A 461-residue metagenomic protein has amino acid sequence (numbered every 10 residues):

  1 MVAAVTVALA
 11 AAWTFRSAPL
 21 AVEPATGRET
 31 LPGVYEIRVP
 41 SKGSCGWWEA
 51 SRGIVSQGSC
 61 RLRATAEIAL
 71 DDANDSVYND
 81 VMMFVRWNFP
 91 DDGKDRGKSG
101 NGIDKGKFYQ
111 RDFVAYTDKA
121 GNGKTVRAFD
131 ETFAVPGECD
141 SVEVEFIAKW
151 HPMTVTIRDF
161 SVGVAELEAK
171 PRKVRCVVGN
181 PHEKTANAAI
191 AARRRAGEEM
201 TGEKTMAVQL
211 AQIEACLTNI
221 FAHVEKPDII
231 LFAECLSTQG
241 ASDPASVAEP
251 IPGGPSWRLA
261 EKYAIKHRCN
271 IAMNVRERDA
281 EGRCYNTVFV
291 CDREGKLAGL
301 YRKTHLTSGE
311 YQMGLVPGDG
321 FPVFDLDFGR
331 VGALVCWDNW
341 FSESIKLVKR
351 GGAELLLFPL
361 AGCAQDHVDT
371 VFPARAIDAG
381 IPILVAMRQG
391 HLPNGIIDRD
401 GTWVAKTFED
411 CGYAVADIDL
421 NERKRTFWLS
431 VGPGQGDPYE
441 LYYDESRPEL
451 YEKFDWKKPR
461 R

Functional and structural regions predicted by a protein language model:
V7-K170: Extracellular and organelle-lumenal recognition/adhesion modules and their flexible linkers in secreted
K107, T287, G299-R302, K406 (+1 more regions): Residue-level detector of high-confidence beta-strand sites
K124-V126, V323, M387-R461: C-terminal beta-strand edge segments of enzyme domains
E166-V178, T185-A188, A192, V323-G332 (+1 more regions): Beta-strand-turn-beta hairpins that frame and shape the catalytic cleft of phosphate-ester-processing enzymes
N180-T218: N-terminal phosphate-binding loop and adjacent alpha-helix
A207, A211, C216-R293, G362-I381: Cys-nucleophile CN-hydrolase/nitrilase-fold catalytic domain and related Cys-dependent amidase chemistry that acts on
I251-A272, N339-V415, G434: CN hydrolase (nitrilase-like) catalytic-core segments centered on the catalytic cysteine and neighboring Lys/Glu
D279-G351, L360, T370, A374 (+2 more regions): Active-site catalytic loop in hydrolytic enzyme cores
